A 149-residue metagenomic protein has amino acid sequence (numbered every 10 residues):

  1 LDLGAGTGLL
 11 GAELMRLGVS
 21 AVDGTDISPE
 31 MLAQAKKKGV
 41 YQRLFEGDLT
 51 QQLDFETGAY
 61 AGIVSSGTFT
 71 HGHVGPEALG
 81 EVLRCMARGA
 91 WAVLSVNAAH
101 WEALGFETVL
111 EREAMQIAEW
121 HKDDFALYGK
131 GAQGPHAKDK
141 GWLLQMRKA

Functional and structural regions predicted by a protein language model:
L1-L3, T7-Q52: Class I SAM-dependent methyltransferase SAM/SAH-binding core
L53-G62: A short acidic, Gly/Pro-enriched loop at the edge of an enzyme's catalytic core that lines a small-molecule cofactor
D54, H73, E102: Glycine/Thr-rich phosphate-binding loops of Rossmann-like dinucleotide-binding domains
A61-G75: A short SAM/SAH-binding and catalytic strip from SAM-dependent methyltransferases
E77-R88: A short glycine-rich, Lys/Arg-flanked "PGG" loop and its adjoining helix->strand segment in the class I
V93-Q116: Conserved class I S-adenosyl-L-methionine
A118-A149: Class I S-adenosyl-L-methionine
